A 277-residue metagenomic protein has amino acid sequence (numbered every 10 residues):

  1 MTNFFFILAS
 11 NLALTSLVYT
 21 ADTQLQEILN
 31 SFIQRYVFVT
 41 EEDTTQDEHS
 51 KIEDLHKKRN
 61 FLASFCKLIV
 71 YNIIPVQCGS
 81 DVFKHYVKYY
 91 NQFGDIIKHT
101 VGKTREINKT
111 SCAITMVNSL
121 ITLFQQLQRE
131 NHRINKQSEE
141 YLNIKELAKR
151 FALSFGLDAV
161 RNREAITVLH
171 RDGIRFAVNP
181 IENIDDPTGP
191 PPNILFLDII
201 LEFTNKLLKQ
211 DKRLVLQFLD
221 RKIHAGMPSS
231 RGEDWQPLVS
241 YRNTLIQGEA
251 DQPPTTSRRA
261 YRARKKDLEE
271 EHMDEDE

Functional and structural regions predicted by a protein language model:
M1-E277: Long internal repeat-built scaffold domains in very large eukaryotic proteins
